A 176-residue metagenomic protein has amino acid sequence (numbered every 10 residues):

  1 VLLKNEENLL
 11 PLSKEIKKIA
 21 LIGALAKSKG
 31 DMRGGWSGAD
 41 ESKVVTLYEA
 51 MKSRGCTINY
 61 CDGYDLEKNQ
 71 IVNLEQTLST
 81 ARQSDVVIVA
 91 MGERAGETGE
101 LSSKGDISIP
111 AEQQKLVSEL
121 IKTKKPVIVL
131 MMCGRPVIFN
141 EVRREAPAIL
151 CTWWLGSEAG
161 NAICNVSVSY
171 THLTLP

Functional and structural regions predicted by a protein language model:
V1-L173: C-terminal non-catalytic regions of proteins with extracellular/luminal or membrane-system context
